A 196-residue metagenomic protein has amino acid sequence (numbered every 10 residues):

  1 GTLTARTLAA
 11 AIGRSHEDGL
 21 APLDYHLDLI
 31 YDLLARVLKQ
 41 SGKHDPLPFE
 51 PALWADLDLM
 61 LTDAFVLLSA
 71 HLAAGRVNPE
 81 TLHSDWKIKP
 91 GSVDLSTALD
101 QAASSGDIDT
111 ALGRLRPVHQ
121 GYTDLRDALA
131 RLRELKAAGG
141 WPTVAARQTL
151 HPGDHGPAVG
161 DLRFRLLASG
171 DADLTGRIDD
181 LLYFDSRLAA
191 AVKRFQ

Functional and structural regions predicted by a protein language model:
G1-F195: Auxiliary tRNA-acceptor-end handling modules of aminoacyl-tRNA synthetases
